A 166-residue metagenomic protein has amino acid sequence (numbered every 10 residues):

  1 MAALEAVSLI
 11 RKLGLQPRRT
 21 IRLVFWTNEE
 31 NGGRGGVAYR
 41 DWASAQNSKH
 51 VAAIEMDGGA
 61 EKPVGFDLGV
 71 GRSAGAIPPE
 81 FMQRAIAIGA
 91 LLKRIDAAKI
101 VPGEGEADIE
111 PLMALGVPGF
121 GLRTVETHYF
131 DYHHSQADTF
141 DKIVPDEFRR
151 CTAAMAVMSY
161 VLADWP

Functional and structural regions predicted by a protein language model:
M1-S8, V37-R40, I86, M113 (+2 more regions): Predominant activation on well-ordered alpha-helical scaffold segments within soluble catalytic domains
E5-K12, R19-R22, Y129-P166: His/Asp/Glu-rich mid-to-C-terminal helical/loop segments that flank catalytic regions of hydrolases
K12-P17, S44-N47: Surface-exposed acidic, glycine-flexible loop patches that form ligand/cofactor-binding and adhesion interfaces
P17-R22, A90-R94: Short, surface-exposed connector motifs at secondary-structure boundaries
T27-D131, V144: Metal-dependent peptidase/peptidase-like ectodomains
